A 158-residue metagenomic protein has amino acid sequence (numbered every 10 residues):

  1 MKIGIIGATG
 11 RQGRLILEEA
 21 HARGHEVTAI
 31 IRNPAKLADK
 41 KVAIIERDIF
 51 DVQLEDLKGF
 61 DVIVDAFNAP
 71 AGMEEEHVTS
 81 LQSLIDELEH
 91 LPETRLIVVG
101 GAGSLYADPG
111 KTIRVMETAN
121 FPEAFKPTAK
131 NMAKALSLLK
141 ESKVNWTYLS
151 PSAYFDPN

Functional and structural regions predicted by a protein language model:
I3-R23: N-terminal Rossmann NAD(P)H-binding glycine-rich loop of SDR-like oxidoreductase domains
G4, T28, I45, T147: Conserved beta-strand positions in the Rossmann-like core of class I SAM-dependent methyltransferases
I6, I30, A66, L96-G101 (+1 more regions): SDR active-site strand-loop-helix element
L15, A35-E93: NAD(P)H-binding glycine-rich loop region in Rossmannoid oxidoreductase-like domains and their noncatalytic homologs
E26-R32: Conserved glycine-rich Rossmann-like NAD(P)H-binding loop of the short-chain dehydrogenase/reductase
P34, I85-P127, M132-A135, E141 (+1 more regions): Conserved Rossmann-fold NAD(P)-dependent oxidoreductase catalytic core, especially the SDR/UDP-sugar
F50, G100-S104, Y154-F155: Short glycine-enriched loops at secondary-structure junctions
E141-N158: C-terminal substrate-binding/catalytic lobe of Rossmann-fold NAD(P)-dependent oxidoreductases
